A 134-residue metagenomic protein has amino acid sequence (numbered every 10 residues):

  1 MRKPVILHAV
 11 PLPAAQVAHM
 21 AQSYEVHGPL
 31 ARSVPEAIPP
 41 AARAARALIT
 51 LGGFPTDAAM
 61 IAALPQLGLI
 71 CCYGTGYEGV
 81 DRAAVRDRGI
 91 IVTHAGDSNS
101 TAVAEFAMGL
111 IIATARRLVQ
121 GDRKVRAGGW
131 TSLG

Functional and structural regions predicted by a protein language model:
M1-A95: An N-terminal-biased, well-structured beta-alpha scaffold segment characteristic of Rossmann-like dinucleotide-binding
R88, G96-G134: Phosphate-binding beta-alpha-beta segment of Rossmann-like dinucleotide-binding domains, i.e., the NAD(P)
